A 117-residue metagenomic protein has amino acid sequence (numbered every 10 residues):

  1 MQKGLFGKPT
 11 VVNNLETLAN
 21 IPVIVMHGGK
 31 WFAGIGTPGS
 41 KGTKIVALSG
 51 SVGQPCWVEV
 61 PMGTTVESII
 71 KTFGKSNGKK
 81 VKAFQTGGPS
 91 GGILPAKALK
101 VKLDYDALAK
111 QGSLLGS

Functional and structural regions predicted by a protein language model:
M1, V23, K71, I93-K100: Short acidic, glycine/serine/threonine-rich loops at helix termini
M1-M62, F73-N77: Hydrophobic alpha-helical positions that pack around
K30-G34, K71, K102-L108: Glycine-rich, charged/polar anion/phosphate-binding loops that engage phosphate groups from diverse ligands
T64-S68: Short, structural beta-strand-to-alpha-helix junction motif
K80-S117: Ferredoxin-type iron-sulfur electron-transfer modules and their immediate structural context
